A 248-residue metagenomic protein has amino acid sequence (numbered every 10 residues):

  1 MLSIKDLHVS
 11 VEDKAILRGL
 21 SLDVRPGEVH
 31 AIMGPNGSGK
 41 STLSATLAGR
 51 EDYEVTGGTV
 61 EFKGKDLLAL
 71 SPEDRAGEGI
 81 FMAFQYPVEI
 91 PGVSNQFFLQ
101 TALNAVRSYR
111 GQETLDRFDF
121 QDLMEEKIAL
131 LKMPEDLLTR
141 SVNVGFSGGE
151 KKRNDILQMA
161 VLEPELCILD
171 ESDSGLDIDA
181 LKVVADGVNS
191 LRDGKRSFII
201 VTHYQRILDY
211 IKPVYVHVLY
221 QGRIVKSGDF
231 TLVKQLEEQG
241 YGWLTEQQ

Functional and structural regions predicted by a protein language model:
L2-I4, L17-G19: Conserved structural motif at the start of ABC-family nucleotide-binding domains
K14-A15, D74, K182: Short coil-to-beta microelement around the adenine-binding A-loop and adjacent beta1/P-loop entry of ABC ATPase
M33-P35: The feature captures the beta-strand-to-loop junction immediately N-terminal to the Walker
T59-R75, N143: ABC ATPase NBD Q-loop/coupling interface
V88-E165: ABC-family P-loop ATPase nucleotide-binding domains
I168-S172, D179: Walker B catalytic motif
Y210, Y215, L219, R223-E246: Conserved beta-strand-loop-alpha-helix hinge in the C-terminal portion of ABC ATPase nucleotide-binding domains
